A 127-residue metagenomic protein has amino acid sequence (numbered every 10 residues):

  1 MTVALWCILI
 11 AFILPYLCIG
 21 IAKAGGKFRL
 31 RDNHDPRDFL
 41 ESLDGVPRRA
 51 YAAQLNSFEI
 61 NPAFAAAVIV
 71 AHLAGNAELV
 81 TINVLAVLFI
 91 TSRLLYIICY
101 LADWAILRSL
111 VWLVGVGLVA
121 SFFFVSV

Functional and structural regions predicted by a protein language model:
M1-C7, V68-V84, S121-V127: Helix-coil boundary and interhelical linker segments in multi-pass alpha-helical membrane proteins
T2-C18: Alpha-helical transmembrane segments
I10-I13, V87, T91, L110 (+1 more regions): Hydrophobic residues within alpha-helical transmembrane segments of multi-pass solute transporters/permease subunits
L14, C18, S92-L95, G115-S121: Membrane-embedded alpha-helical transmembrane segments of multi-pass integral membrane proteins
K23-R31, N76-V80, A105: Transmembrane helix-loop junctions in multipass membrane proteins, especially transporters and channels
K23-Y51: Cytosolic, membrane-interface loops and tails of multi-pass inner-membrane proteins
N56-V70: Core segments of transmembrane alpha-helices that mediate helix-helix packing or line hydrophobic substrate/ligand
L94-G117: Interfacial loop-to-transmembrane junctions
